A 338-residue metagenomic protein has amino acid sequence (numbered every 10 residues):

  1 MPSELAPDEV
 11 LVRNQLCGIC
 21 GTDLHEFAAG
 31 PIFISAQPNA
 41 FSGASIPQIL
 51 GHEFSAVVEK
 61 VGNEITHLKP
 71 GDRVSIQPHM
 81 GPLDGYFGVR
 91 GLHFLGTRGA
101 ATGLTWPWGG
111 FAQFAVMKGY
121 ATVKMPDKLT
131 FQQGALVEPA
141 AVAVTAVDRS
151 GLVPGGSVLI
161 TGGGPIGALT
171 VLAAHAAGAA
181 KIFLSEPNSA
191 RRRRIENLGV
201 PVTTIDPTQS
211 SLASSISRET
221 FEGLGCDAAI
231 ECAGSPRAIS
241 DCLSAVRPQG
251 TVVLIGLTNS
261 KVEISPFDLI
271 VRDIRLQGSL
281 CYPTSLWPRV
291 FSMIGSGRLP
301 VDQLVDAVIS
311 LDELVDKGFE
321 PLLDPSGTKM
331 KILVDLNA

Functional and structural regions predicted by a protein language model:
P2-G18, I32-Y86, P126-K128: Glycine-rich beta-strand-centered segment in the early N-terminal region that forms part of a ligand/cofactor-binding
G30, P187-N188, T258, Y282: Residues in the short beta-alpha loop(s) of Rossmann-like NAD(P)-binding domains
A40-P47, H52, M80-T161: NAD(P)H dinucleotide-binding glycine-rich loop of Rossmann-like/cofactor-binding domains, especially the beta1-alpha1
S157-G163, H175-D241: Adenosine-nucleotide cofactor-binding segment
G167-A168: N-terminal Rossmann-fold NAD(P) dinucleotide-binding loop
N197, P236-R298, D335-A338: Glycine-rich phosphate-binding loop and adjacent beta-alpha segment of Rossmann(oid) nucleotide-cofactor-binding
R218, S240-D241, T284-A338: C-terminal hydrophobic helical "lid"/dimerization subdomain of Rossmann-like NAD(P)H-dependent oxidoreductases
